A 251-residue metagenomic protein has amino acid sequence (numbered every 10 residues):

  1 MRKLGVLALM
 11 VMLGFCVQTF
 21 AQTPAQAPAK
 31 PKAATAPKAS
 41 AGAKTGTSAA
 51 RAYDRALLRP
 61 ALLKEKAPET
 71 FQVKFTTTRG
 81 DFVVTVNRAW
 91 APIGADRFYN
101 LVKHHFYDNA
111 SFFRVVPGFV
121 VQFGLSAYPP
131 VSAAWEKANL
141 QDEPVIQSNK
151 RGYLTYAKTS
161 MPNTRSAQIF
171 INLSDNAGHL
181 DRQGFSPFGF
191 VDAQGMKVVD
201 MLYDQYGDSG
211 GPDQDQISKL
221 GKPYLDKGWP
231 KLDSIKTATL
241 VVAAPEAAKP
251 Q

Functional and structural regions predicted by a protein language model:
M1-L4: Positively charged n-region of N-terminal signal peptides that target proteins for export
L7-Q18: Bacterial N-terminal signal peptides
Q22-Q251: Cyclophilin-like peptidyl-prolyl cis-trans isomerases
